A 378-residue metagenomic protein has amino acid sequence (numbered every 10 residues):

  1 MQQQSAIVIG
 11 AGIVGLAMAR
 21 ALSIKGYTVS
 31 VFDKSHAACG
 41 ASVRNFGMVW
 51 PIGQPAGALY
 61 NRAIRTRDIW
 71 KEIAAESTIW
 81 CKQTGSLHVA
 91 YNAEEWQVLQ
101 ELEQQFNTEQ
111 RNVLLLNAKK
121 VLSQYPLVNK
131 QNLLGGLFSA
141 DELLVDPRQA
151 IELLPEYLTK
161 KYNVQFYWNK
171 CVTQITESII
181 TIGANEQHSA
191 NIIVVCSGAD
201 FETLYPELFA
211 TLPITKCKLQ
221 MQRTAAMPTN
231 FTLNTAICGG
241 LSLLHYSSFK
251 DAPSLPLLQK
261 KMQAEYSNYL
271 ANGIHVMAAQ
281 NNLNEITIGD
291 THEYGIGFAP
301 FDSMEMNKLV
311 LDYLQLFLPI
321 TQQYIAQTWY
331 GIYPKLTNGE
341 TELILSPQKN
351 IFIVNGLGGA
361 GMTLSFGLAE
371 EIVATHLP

Functional and structural regions predicted by a protein language model:
M1-V14, S30: Beta1/beta-strand and adjacent pyrophosphate-binding region of the FAD-binding site in flavoprotein oxidoreductases
A19, S23: Gly/Ala-rich phosphate-binding loop of Rossmann-like dinucleotide-binding domains, activating on the conserved
I24-V43: Glycine-rich FAD pyrophosphate-binding loop
F46-Q124: Dinucleotide-binding Rossmann-like beta1-alpha1 core, especially the glycine-rich loop that anchors the ADP
N61-R62, V89-V98, L137-E156, P300-M306 (+1 more regions): Short beta-strand to alpha-helix junction loop
G136-T176, H188-I192: Helical element adjacent to the flavin cofactor pocket in flavoenzyme catalytic cores
E186-A279: Flavin-dependent oxidoreductases
G273, N281-T287, E293-P378: C-terminal catalytic lobe of FAD-dependent flavoproteins
